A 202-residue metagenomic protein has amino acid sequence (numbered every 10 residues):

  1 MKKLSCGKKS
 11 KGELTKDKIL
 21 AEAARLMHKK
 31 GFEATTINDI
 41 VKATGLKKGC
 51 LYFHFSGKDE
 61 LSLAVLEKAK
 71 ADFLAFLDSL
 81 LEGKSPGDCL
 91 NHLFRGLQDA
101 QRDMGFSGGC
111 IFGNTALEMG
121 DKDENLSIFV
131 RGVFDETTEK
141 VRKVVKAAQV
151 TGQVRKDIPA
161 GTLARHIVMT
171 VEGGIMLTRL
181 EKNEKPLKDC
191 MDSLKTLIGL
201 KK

Functional and structural regions predicted by a protein language model:
M1-C6, R95-A100, D135-T151, H166 (+2 more regions): C-terminal peripheral helix-coil segments that are non-catalytic and often amphipathic
K2, K18, E22-E60, A64: Helix-turn-helix
K29-E33, G108, T151: Short coil/turn segments at alpha/beta junctions that flank glycine-rich nucleotide-binding fingerprints
A64, D78-G108, A160-I167: Hydrophobic alpha-helical connector segments
E67-F73: Short, basic, alpha-helical segments at the C-terminal edge of helix-turn-helix-like DNA-binding modules
L74, D88, E124-V150, T162: Amphipathic alpha-helical packing segments from all-alpha helical-bundle domains
C89, D103-N125: Amphipathic alpha-helical segments used for helix-helix packing
